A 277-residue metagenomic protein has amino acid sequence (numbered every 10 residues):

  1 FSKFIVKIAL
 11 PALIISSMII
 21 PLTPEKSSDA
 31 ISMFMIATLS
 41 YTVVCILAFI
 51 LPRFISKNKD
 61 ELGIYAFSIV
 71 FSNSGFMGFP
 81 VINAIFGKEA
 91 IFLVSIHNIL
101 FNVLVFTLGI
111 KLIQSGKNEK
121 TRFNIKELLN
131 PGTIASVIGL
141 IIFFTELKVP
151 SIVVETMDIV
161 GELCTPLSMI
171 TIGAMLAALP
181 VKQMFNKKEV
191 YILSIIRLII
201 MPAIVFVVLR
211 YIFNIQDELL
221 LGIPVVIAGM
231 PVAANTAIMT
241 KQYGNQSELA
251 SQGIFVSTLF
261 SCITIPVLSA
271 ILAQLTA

Functional and structural regions predicted by a protein language model:
S2-A277: Alpha-helical transmembrane segments of multi-pass small-molecule/ion transporters
